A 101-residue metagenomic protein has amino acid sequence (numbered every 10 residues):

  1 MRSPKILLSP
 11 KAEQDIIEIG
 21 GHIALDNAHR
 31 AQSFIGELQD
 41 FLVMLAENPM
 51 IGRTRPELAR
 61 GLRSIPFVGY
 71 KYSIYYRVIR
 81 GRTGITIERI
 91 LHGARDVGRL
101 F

Functional and structural regions predicted by a protein language model:
M1-L62, R80: Basic, Lys/Arg-enriched alpha-helical interface segments
F67-F101: Enriched for short, Lys/Arg-rich terminal
